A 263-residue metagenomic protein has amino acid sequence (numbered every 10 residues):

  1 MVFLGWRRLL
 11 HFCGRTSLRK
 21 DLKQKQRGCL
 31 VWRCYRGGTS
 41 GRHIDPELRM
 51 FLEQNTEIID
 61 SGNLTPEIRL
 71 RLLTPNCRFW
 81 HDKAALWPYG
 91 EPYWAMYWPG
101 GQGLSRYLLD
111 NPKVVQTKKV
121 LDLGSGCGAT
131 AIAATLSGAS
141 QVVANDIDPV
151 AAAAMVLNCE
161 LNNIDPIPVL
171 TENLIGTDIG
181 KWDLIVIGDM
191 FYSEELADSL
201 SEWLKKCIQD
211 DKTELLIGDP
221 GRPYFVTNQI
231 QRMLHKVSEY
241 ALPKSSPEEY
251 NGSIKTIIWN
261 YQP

Functional and structural regions predicted by a protein language model:
V2-P263: S-adenosylmethionine-dependent methyltransferases
